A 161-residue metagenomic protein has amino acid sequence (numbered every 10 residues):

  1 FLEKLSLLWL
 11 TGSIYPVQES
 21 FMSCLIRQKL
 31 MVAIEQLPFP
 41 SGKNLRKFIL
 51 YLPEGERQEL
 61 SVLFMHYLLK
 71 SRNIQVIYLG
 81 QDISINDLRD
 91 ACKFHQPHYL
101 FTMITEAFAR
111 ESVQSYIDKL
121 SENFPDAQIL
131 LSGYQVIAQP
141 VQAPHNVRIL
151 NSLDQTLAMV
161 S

Functional and structural regions predicted by a protein language model:
F1-Q36: Long amphipathic alpha-helical segments
F21-M22, Q28-S161: C-terminal regulatory/effector modules of DNA-binding transcriptional regulators
